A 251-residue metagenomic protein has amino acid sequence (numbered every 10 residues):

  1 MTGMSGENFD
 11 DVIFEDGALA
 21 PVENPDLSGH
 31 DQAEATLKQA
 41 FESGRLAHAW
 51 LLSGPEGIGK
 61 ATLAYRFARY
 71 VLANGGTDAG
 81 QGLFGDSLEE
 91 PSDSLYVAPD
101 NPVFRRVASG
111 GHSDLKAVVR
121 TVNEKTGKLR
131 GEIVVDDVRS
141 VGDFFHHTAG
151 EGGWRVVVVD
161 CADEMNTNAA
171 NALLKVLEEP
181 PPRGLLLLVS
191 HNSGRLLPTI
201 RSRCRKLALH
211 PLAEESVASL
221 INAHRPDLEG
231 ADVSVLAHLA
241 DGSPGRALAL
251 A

Functional and structural regions predicted by a protein language model:
T2-N168: Clamp-loader machinery-focused feature within the broader ASCE/P-loop NTPase space
L46-H48, G111-D114, G152-W154, P180-G184 (+3 more regions): Short glycine-/polar-rich loops that comprise or flank the Walker A/P-loop and associated switch/sensor motifs
E56-G59, T121-E124, D163-E164, E179 (+3 more regions): Conserved nucleotide-binding/hydrolysis micro-motifs of P-loop NTPases
H146, N171-L188: Conserved catalytic/switch belt of AAA+ P-loop NTPases
A172-L177, N192-R205: Short regulatory helix/loop adjacent to the ATP-binding pocket of P-loop NTPases
K206-A251: Long, charge-dense, solvent-exposed interaction surfaces that engage phosphate-rich ligands
